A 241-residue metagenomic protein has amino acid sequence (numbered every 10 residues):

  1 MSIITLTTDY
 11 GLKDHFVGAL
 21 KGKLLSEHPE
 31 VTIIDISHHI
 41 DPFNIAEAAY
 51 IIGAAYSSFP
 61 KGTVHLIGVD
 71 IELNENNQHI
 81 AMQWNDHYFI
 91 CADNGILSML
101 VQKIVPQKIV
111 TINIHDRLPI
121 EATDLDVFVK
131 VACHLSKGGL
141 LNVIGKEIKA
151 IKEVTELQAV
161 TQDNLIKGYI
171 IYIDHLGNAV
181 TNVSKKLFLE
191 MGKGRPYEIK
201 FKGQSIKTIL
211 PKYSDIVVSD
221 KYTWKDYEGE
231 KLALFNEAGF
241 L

Functional and structural regions predicted by a protein language model:
M1-N76: N-terminal glycine-/serine-/threonine-rich phosphate-binding loop
S2-T5, V31-I34, T63-L66, H79-A81 (+9 more regions): Structural motif
Y10, G22, P29, W84 (+3 more regions): Short acidic/glycine-rich loops and adjacent helix/strand connectors that line catalytic pockets where negatively
E27-E30, A55-F59, K103, H134-N142: Change "in soluble alpha/beta enzymes" to "in soluble alpha/beta proteins
E27-E30, I45-E47, P60-G62, I67-G68 (+1 more regions): Active-site histidine-anchored catalytic micro-motif
S57-K61, L73-N74, A81-W84, A159-N164 (+4 more regions): Solvent-exposed alpha-helices and their adjacent loops that cap or buttress functional pockets in soluble metabolic
L118-K193: Anionic-ligand-binding alpha/beta catalytic cores of soluble enzymes and soluble regulatory domains that recognize
V180-L241: A conserved acidic, glycine/proline-rich C-terminal tail/linker
